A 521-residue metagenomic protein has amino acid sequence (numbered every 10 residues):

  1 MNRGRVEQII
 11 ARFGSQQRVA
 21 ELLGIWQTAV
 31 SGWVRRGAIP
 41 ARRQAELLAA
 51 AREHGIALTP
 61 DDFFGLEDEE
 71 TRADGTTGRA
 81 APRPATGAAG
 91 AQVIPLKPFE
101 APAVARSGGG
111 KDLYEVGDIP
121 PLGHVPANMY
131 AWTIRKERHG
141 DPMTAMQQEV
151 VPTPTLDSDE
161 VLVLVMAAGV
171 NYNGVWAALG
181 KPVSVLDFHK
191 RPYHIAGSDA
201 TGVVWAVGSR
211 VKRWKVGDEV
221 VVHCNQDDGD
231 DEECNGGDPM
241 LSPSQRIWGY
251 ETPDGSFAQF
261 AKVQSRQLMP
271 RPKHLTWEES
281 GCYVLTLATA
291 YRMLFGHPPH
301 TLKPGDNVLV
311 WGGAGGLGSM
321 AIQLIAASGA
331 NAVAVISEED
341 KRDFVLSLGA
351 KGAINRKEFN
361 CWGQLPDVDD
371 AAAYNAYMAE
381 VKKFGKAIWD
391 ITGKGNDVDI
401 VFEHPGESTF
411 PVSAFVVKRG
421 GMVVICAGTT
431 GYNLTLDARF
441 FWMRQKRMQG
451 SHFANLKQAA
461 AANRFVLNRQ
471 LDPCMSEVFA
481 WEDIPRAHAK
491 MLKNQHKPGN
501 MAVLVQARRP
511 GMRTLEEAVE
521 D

Functional and structural regions predicted by a protein language model:
M1-R18, L22, A49-E53, A57-D62: A short, Lys/Arg-rich alpha-helix, primarily the initiator
G24-I39: Recognition helix of helix-turn-helix/homeodomain-like DNA-binding domains that insert into the DNA major groove
R36-A49: Short, basic-rich loop-to-helix N-cap that marks the start of a DNA-contacting helix
V93, K97-A127, P411-A414, L456-D521: C-terminal hydrophobic helical "lid"/dimerization subdomain of Rossmann-like NAD(P)H-dependent oxidoreductases
P152-V170, P182-N235, Q267, P272-H274: Glycine-rich beta-strand-centered segment in the early N-terminal region that forms part of a ligand/cofactor-binding
W176, S198, Q226-G312, R356-C361 (+1 more regions): NAD(P)H dinucleotide-binding glycine-rich loop of Rossmann-like/cofactor-binding domains, especially the beta1-alpha1
A327-S408: Adenosine-nucleotide cofactor-binding segment
S328, I336, V345-L346, Q364-N375 (+2 more regions): Glycine-rich phosphate-binding loop and adjacent beta-alpha segment of Rossmann(oid) nucleotide-cofactor-binding
